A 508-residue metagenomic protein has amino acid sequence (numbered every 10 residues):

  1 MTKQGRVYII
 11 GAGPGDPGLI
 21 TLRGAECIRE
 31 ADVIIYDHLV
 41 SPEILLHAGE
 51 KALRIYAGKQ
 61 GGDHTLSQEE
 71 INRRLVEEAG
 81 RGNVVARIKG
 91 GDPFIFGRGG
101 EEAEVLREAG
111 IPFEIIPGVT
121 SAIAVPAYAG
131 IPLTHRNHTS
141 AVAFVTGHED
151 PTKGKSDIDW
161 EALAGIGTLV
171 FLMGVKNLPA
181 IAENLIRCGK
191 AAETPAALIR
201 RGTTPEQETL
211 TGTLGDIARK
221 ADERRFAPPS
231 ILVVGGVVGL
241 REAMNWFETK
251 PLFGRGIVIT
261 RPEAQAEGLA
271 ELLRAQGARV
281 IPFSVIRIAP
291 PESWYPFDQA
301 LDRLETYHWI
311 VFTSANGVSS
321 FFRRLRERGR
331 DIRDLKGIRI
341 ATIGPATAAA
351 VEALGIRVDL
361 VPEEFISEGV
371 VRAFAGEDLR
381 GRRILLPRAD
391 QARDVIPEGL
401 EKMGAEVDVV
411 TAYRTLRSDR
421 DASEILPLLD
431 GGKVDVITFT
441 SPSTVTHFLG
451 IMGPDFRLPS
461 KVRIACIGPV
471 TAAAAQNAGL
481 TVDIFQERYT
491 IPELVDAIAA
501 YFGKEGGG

Functional and structural regions predicted by a protein language model:
M1-P17, L22-V119, A124, E223 (+4 more regions): Class I S-adenosyl-L-methionine
R6-I9, D32-V33, A52-I55, N83-R87 (+13 more regions): Structural motif
G15, A52, G61, S67-I71 (+3 more regions): Signature of uroporphyrinogen-III synthase
G24-A25, V76, G130-T134, D157-E161 (+3 more regions): A generic local secondary-structure boundary/capping motif
D92-G165, L210, L360-F365, S423: Class I SAM-dependent methyltransferase SAM-binding "motif I" and its flanking Rossmann-like core
E104-V105, I115, T120, A124-A127 (+12 more regions): Acidic, glycine-enriched active-site microenvironments
R107-I111, L133-H135, R187-E193, R328-K336 (+1 more regions): A short alpha->loop->secondary-structure connector
T152-A197: Conserved anion/nucleotide-ligand pocket segment
